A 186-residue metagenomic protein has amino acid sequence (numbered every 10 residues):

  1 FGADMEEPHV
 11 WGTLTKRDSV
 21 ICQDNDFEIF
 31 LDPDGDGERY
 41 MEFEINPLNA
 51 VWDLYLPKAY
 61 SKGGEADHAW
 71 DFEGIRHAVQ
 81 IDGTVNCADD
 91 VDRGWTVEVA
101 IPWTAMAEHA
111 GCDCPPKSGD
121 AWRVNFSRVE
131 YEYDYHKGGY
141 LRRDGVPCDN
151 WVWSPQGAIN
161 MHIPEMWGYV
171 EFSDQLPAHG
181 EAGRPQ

Functional and structural regions predicted by a protein language model:
F1-Q186: Structural preference for beta-rich elements and adjacent junctions enriched in aromatics
